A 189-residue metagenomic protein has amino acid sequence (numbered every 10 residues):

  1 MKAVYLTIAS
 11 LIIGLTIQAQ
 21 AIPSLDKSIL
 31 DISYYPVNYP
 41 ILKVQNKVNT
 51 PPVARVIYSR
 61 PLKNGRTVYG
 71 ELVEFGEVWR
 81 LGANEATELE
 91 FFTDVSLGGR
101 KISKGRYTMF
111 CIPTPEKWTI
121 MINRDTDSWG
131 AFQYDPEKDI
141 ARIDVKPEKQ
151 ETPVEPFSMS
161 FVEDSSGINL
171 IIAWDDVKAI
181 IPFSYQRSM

Functional and structural regions predicted by a protein language model:
M1-I22: Bacterial Sec-dependent N-terminal signal peptides
L6, V56, K104-G105, I181: Short capping micro-motif at the N-terminus of alpha-helices
I13-G14, C111, W174: Generic short alpha-helical hydrophobic face used as a protein-protein interaction/packing hotspot
L15, E116, D139: Residue-level signal for beta-strand positions within conserved beta-sheet cores that form or flank
Q20-E77, A131-M189: Primarily secretory-pathway and cell-envelope proteins
E77-W129: Mid-length scaffold segments of soluble, non-membrane domains
